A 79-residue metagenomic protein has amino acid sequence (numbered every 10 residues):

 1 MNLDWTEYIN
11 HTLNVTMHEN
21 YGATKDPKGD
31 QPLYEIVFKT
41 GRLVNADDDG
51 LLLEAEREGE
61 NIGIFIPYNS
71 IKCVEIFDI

Functional and structural regions predicted by a protein language model:
M1-V37, E58-I79: Short glycine-rich, low-complexity segments
V37-L43: Structural detector for short beta-strands of small beta-barrel domains
L43, E56-E58: Short polar/acidic secondary-structure junctions
L43-N45, C73: A residue-level detector for short acidic-glycine micro-motifs
A46-D48, Y68-N69: Short, solvent-exposed coil/turn segments at beta-strand boundaries
D49-L53: Short aromatic-glycine-enriched beta-strand elements
